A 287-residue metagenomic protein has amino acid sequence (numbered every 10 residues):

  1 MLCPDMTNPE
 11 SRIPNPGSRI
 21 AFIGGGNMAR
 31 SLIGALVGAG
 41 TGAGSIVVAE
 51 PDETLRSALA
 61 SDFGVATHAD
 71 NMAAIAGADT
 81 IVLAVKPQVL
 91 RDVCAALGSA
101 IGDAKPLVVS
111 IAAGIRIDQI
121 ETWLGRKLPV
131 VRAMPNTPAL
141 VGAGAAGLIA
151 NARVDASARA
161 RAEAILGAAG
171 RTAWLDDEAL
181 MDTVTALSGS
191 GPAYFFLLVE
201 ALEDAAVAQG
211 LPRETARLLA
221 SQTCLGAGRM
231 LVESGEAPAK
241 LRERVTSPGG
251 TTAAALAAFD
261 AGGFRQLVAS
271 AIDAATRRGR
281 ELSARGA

Functional and structural regions predicted by a protein language model:
L2-A69, A73-G77, A143, V207-Q209: NAD(P)+-binding Rossmann beta1-loop-alpha1 motif at the extreme N-terminus of oxidoreductases
I20, V131, L180-A186, P238-E243: Short pre-catalytic strand/loop immediately N-terminal to key active-site residues, enriched for Gly-Thr
L32, E53, F63, N71-L148 (+1 more regions): Rossmann-like NAD(P)(H) cofactor-binding subdomain of soluble oxidoreductases
I46, R56, A74, R159 (+2 more regions): Small-residue helix-packing motif on alpha-helices
Q119-P129, A145-T183, F196-E233: Internal alpha-helical scaffold of NAD(P)-dependent oxidoreductase catalytic cores
L187, V199, R285: Catalytic, metal-anchored helix/loop core of enzyme active sites in primary metabolism
S221-A287: NAD(P)-dependent Rossmann-like dehydrogenase/reductase catalytic/cofactor-binding core
